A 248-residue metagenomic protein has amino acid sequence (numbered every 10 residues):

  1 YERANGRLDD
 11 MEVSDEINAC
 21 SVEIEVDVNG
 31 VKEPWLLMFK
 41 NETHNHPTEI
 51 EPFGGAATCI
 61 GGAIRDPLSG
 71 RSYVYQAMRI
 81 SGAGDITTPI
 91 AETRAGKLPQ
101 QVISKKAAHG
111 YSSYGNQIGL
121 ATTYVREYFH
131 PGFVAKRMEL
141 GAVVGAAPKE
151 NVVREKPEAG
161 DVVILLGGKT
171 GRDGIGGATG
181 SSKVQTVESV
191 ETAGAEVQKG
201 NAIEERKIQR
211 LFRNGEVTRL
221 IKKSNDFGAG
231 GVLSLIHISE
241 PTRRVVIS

Functional and structural regions predicted by a protein language model:
Y1-V184, V190-E204, L211-R219, V232: Core nucleic-acid recognition elements
S224-F227: Short acidic/histidine-rich active-site segments
H237-I247: Single conserved hydrophobic/aromatic residue that forms the stacking wall/gate of nucleotide- or nucleobase-binding
